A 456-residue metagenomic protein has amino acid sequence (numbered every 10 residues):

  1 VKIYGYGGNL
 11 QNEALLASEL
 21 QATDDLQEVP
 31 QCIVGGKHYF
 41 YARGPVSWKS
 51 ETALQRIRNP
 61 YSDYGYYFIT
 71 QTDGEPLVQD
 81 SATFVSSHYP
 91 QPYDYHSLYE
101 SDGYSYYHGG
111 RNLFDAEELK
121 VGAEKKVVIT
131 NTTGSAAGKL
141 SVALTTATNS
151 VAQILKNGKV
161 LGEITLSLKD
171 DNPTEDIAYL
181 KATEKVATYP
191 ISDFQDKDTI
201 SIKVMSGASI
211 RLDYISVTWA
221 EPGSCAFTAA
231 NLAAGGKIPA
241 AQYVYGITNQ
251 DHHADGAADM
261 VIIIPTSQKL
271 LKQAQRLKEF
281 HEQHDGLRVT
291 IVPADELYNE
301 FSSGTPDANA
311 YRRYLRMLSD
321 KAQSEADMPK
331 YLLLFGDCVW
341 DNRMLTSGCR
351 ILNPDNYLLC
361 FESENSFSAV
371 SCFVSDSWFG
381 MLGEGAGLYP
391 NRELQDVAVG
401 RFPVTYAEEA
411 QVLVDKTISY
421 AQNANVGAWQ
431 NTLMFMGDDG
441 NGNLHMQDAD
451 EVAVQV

Functional and structural regions predicted by a protein language model:
V1-V456: Cysteine-dependent hydrolase recognition
